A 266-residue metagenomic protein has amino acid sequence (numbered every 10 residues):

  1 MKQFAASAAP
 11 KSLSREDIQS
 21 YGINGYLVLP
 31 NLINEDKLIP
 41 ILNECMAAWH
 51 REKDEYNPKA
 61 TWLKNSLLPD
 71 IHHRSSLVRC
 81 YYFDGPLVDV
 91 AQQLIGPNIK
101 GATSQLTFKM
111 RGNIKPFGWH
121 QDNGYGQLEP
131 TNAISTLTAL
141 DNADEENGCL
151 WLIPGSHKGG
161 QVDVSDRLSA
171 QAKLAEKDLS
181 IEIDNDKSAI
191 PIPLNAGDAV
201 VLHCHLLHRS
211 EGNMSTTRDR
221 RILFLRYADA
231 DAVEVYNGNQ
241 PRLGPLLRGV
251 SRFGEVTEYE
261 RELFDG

Functional and structural regions predicted by a protein language model:
M1-N24, L29-L128, S165, L247-V256: Non-heme Fe(II)-dependent double-stranded beta-helix
Q3, N43, R51-K59, A199-V201 (+1 more regions): Non-heme Fe(II)/2-oxoglutarate
N34-E35, T107-K109, A143, H157-K158 (+2 more regions): Short, solvent-exposed loop/turn segments at secondary-structure junctions
W62, Q127-N132, S215-D219: A generic structural micro-feature
L87, R111-N113, N142-E145, K158 (+2 more regions): Short, charged/polar surface micro-motifs in flexible loops or helix N-caps
F117-N123, T138, A175, N185: Active-site glycine-rich loop that binds ribose-phosphate moieties when present
H120, Q127-E145, P193-A196, V201 (+1 more regions): Short, conserved beta-strand element in jelly-roll/cupin
E145-R209: Double-stranded beta-helix
